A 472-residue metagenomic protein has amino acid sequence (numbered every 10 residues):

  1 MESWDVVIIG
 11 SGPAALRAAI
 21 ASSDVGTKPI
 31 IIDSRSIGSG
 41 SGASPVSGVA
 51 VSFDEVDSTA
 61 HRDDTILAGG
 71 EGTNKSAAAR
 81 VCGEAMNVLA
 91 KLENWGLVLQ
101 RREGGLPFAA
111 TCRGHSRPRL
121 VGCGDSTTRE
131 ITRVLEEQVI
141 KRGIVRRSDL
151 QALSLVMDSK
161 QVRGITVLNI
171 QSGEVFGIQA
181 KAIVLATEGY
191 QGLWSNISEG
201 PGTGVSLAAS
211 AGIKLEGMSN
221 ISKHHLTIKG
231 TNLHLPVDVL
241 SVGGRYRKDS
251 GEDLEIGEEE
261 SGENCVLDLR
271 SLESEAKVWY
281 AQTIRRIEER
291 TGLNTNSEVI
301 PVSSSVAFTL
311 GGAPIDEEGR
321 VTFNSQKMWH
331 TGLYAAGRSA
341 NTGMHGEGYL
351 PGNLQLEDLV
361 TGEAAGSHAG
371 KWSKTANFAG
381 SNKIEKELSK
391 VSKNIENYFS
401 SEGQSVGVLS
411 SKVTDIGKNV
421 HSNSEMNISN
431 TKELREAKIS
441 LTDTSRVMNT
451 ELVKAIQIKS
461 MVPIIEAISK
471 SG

Functional and structural regions predicted by a protein language model:
E2-W4, S172-A182, W329-H330: Core beta-strand elements of the Rossmann-like FAD/NAD(P) dinucleotide-binding domain in flavoenzyme oxidoreductases
V6-I31: N-terminal Rossmann-like FAD-binding beta1-loop-alpha1 element of flavoenzymes
D24-S44: Glycine-rich FAD pyrophosphate-binding loop
S44-P45, R101-T128, T375-G407: Terminal amphipathic helices with adjacent charged low-complexity linkers/tails
A50-V81: Glycine-rich active-site loop/strand segments that organize a redox cofactor
M86, E93-L153, G217-Y349, N419-G472: Mobile, glycine/GP-rich and aromatic-enriched active-site lid/loop segments adjacent to catalytic centers
A182-L233, P351-H368: Glycine-rich loop(s) and the adjacent beta-strand/alpha-helix scaffold that form part
W372-M448: Long, amphipathic alpha-helical stalk/connector segments used for oligomerization, subunit docking, or mechanical
